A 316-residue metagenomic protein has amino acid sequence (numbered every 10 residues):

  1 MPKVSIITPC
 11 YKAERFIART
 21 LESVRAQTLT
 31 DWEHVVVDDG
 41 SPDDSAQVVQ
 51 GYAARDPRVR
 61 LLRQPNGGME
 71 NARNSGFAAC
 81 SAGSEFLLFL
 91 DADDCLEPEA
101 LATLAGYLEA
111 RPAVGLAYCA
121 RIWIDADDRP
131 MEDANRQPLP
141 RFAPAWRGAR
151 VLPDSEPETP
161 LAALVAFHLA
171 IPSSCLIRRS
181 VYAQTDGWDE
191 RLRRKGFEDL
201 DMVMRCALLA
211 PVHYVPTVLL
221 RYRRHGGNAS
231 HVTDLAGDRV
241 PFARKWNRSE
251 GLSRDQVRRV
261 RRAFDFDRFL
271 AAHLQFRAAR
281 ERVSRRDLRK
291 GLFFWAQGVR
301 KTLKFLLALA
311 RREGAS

Functional and structural regions predicted by a protein language model:
P2-V4, R25-V36, D44, P57-R60: Short loop->beta transition adjacent to catalytic acidic/histidine clusters or analogous donor-positioning motifs
K3-F16, T20, Q27, V37: A conserved hydrophobic helix/loop-capping motif in glycosyltransferases and polysaccharide synthases
S23, T30, D38-Q47, D91 (+1 more regions): A conserved acidic beta->alpha catalytic loop
Q64-A82: Glycine-rich, basic loop-to-helix element that forms the pyrophosphate-binding segment of sugar-nucleotide handling
L87: Short aromatic/hydrophobic "clamp" motif used to bind/position activated sugar donors
E99-A143: Conserved donor NDP-sugar-binding/catalytic core segment of glycosyltransferases
R141-A143, A210, V218-G226, H231-R258 (+2 more regions): Catalytic core of nucleotide-sugar-dependent glycosyltransferases
A143-L235, R239: Conserved nucleotide-sugar donor-binding catalytic segment
